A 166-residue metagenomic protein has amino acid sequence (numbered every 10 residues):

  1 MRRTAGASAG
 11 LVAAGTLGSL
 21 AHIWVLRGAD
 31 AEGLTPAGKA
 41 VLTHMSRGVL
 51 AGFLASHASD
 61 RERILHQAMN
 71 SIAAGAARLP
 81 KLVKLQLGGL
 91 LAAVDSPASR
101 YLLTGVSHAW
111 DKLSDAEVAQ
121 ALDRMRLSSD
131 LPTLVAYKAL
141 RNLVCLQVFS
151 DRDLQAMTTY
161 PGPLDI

Functional and structural regions predicted by a protein language model:
M1, E32-P36, R63: A short glycine-/small-residue-rich loop at the edge of a beta-strand within enzyme catalytic domains
M1-L11: N-terminal secretory signal peptides and thylakoid transit peptides that target proteins across membranes
G6-A7, A51, L146: A very general structural signal that marks isolated residues within well-ordered alpha-helical segments
G10-I23, R61-H66, K112: Short, compositionally biased low-complexity segments
V12-S56: C-terminal segment of N-terminal export signals and the immediately downstream linker at the start of the mature
H44, S56-I166: Mature-region segments of soluble proteins
